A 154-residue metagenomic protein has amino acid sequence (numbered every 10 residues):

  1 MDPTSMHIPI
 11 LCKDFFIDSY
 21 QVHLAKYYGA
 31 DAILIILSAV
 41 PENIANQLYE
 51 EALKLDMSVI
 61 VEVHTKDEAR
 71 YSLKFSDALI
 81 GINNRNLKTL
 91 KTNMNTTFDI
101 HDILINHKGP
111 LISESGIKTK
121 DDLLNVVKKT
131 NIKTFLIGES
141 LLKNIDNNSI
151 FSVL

Functional and structural regions predicted by a protein language model:
M1-S5, K26, N46-L53, H101-I105 (+2 more regions): Surface-exposed amphipathic alpha-helices with a cationic face
M6, I17-G29, T65-S76, H107-I137 (+1 more regions): Catalytic cores of alpha/beta
I8-Y20, D31-E42, D56-A69, G81-K91 (+1 more regions): Catalytic beta/alpha-barrel core
P9, L53-K54, S58, L124 (+1 more regions): Domain-wide signal for the mature, well-folded portions of proteins, strongly enriched in nucleus-encoded organellar
Y20-H23, N43-N46, T89-N95, N144-S149: Short, charged, surface-exposed secondary-structure boundary motifs
Q47-E50, K54-D56, K74, I82-N83: Catalytic pocket-lining loop regions of alpha/beta-barrel enzymes, especially the amidohydrolase/enolase/GH5 lineages
L73-H101: Glycine/Thr-rich beta-alpha phosphate-binding loop at enzyme active sites
M94-L104, K128, L141-L154: C-terminal helical cap(s) of enzyme catalytic domains, especially alpha/beta-barrels
